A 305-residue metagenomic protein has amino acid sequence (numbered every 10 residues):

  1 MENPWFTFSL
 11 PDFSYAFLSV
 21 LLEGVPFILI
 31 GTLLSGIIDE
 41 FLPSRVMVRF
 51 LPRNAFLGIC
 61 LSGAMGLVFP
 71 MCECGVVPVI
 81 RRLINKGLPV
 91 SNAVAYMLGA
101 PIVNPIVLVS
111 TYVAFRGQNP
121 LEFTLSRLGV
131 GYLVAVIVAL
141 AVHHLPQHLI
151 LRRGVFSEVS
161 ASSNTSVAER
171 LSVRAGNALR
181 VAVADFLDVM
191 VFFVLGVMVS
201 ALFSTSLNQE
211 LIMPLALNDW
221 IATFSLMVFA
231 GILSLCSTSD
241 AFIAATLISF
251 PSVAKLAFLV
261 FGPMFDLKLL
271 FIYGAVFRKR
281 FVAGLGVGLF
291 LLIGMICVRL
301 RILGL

Functional and structural regions predicted by a protein language model:
E2-G36, F41, R45-R49, T124-F224 (+1 more regions): Selected transmembrane alpha-helices and immediately adjacent juxtamembrane segments of polytopic inner-membrane
L21, V25, L67-M71, F186 (+1 more regions): Hydrophobic/aromatic residues within the transmembrane alpha-helices of Major Facilitator Superfamily
A55-S62: Membrane-cytosol interface motif
I59, N119, P146, P251 (+2 more regions): A short hydrophobic/aromatic micro-motif that marks alpha-helical segments and, especially, helix-coil
S62, G66, E73, C297: Residue-level signal for conserved functional micro-sites within the alpha-helical transmembrane segments of Major
V68-G129, L207-F281: Membrane-interfacial helix-loop connectors
S110, T238, I243, G294-L305: Hydrophobic alpha-helical transmembrane segments in multi-pass integral membrane proteins
L145-L149, S234-S239, V276-F277, I302-L305: A cytosolic-side transmembrane-helix exit/cap motif
